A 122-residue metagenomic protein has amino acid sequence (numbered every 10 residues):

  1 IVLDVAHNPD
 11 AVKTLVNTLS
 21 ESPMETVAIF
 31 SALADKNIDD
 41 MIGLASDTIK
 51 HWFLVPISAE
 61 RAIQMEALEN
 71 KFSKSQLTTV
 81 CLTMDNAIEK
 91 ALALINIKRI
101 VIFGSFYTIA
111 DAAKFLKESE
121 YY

Functional and structural regions predicted by a protein language model:
I1, I42-R99: C-terminal helical cap/extension that packs against the catalytic core of soluble nucleotide-cofactor enzymes
I1, T26-A28, K98-F106: Generic beta-sheet signal
I1-H51: Nucleotide phosphate-binding/pyrophosphate-handling subdomain across enzymes that bind or process nucleotide phosphates
V12-K13, I38-D40, Q64-M65, D111-K114: Short glycine-/acidic-enriched loop or helix-start segments at secondary-structure transitions that form or flank
L19, F72, L116-E120: Active-site catalytic pocket residues across diverse enzymes, especially alpha/beta-hydrolases
F30-A34, P56-I57, S105: Cofactor-binding loop segments of dinucleotide-utilizing enzymes, especially the Rossmann-like FAD- and NAD(P)+-binding
F106-Y122: Glycine/aspartate-rich loop-and-adjacent alpha/beta segment that forms the canonical ThDP
